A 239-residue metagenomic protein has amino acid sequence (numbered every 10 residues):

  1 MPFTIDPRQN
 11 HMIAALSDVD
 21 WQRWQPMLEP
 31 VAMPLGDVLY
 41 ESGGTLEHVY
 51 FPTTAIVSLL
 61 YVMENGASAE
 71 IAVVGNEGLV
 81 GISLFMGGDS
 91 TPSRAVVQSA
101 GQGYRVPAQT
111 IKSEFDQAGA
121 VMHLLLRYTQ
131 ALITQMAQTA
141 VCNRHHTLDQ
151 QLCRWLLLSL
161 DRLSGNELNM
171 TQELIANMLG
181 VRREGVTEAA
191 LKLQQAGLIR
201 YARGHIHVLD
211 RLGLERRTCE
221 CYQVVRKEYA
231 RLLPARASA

Functional and structural regions predicted by a protein language model:
M1-P34, L79, L84-F85: Cyclic nucleotide-binding regulatory module and flanking cytosolic helices
A15, V73, R105, N169 (+1 more regions): Short aromatic/basic micro-patch
V31-A32, L39-S42, S159: Small beta-barrel nucleic-acid-binding modules, principally OB-folds
D37-S99: Cyclic nucleotide-binding regulatory domains
I56, G101-G103, H205: Structural motif
A72-Q130, T134, Q138: Cyclic-nucleotide recognition modules
Q98-A100, F115-R182: Polybasic "coupling" helices that flank or enter modular domains
L158-A239: Phosphate-/nucleic-acid-contacting segments
